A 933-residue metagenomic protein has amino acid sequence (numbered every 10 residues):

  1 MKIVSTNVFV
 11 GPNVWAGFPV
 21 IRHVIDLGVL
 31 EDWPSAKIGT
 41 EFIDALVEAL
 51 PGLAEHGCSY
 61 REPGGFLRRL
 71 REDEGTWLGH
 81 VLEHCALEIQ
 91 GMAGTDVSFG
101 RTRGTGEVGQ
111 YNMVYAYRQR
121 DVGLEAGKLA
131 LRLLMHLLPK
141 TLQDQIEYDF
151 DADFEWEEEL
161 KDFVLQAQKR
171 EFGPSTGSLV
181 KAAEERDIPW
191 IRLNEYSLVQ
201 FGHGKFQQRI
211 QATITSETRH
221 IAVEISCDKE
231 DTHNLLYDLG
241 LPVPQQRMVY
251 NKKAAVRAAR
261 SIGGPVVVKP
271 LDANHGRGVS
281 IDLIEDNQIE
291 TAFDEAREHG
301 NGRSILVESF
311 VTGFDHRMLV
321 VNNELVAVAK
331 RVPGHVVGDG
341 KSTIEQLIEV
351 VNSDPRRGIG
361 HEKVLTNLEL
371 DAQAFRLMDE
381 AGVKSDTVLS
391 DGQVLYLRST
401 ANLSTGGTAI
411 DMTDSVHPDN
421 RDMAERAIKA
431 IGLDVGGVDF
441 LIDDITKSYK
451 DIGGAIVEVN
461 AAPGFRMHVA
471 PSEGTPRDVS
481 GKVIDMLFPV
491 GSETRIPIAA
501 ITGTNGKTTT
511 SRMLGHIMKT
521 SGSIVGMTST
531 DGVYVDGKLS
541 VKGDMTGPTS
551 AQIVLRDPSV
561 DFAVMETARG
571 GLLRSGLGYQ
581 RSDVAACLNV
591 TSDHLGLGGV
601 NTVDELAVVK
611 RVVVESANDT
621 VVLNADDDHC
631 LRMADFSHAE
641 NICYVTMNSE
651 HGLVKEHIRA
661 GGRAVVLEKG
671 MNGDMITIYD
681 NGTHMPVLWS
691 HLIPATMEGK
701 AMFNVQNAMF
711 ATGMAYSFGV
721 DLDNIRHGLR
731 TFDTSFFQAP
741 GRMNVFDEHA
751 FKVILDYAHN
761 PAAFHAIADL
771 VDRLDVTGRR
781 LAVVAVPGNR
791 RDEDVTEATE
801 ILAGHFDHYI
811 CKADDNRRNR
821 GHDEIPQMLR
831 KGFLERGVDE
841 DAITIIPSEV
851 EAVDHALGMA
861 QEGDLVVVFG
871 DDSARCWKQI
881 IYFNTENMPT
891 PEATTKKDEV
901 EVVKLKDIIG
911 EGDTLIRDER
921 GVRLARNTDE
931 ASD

Functional and structural regions predicted by a protein language model:
M1-E185, E324-A327, V332-D339, T343-Q346 (+4 more regions): ATP-dependent carboxylate activation and anion-phosphoryl transfer catalytic cores that bind Mg-ATP to form
F9-G39, P51, C58, P63-F66 (+5 more regions): ATP-dependent carboxylate-amine ligase
V114-S261, N274: Conserved N-proximal alpha/beta basic substrate-recognition cap immediately N-terminal to, or forming the N-lobe
A183, D439, T528, E566 (+6 more regions): Residue-level signal for inorganic ion chemistry
Q207-D371, P418: Active-site nucleotide/adenylate-binding loops and adjacent lid/helix of ATP-dependent enzymes
V490-V533: Walker A (P-loop) phosphate-binding motif
L539-H657, L692-A695, P761: Flexible active-site lid/hinge loop adjacent to a nucleotide/diphosphate and Mg2+-phosphate binding pocket
V600-A607, A639-H765: Adenine nucleotide phosphate-binding catalytic loops in nucleotide-utilizing enzymes
